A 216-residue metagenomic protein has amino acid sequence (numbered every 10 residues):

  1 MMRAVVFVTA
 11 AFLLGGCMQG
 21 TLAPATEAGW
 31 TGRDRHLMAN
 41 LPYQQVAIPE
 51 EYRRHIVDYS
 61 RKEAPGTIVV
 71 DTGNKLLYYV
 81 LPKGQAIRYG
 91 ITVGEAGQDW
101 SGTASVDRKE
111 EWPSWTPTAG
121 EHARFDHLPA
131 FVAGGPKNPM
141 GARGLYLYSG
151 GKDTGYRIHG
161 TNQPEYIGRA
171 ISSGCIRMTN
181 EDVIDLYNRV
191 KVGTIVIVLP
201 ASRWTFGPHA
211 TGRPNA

Functional and structural regions predicted by a protein language model:
M2-I176, N180-A216: N-terminal pre-domains immediately preceding structured catalytic cores
